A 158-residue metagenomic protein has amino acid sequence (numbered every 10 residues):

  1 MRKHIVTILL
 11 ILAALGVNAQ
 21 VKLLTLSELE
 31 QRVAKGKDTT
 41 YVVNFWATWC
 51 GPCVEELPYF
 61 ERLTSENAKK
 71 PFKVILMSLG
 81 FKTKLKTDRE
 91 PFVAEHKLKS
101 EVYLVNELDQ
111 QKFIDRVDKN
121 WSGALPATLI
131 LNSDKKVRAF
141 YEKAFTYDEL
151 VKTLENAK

Functional and structural regions predicted by a protein language model:
M1-L26, K158: Bacterial Sec-dependent N-terminal signal peptides
V21-T40: A short beta-strand-turn-helix
T39-Y41, W46-W49, A124: Short pre-active-site segment immediately N-terminal to redox-active cysteine/selenocysteine motifs in thiol-based
F45-Y59: Conserved redox-active cysteine motifs that mediate thiol-disulfide chemistry, especially di-cysteine Cys-X(1-2)-Cys
L57-S78, A94: Conserved helix-turn-beta segment immediately C-terminal to the redox Cys motif in thioredoxin-like folds
P71-K86, L98-L108: Thiol-based oxidoreductase modules, predominantly thioredoxin-like and allied folds used for disulfide exchange
F92-L125: Short, internal strand/loop/helix patches that form the active-site neighborhood or redox-interaction surface
L125-K158: Thiol-/selenol-based redox modules, centered on thioredoxin-like and closely related oxidoreductase domains
